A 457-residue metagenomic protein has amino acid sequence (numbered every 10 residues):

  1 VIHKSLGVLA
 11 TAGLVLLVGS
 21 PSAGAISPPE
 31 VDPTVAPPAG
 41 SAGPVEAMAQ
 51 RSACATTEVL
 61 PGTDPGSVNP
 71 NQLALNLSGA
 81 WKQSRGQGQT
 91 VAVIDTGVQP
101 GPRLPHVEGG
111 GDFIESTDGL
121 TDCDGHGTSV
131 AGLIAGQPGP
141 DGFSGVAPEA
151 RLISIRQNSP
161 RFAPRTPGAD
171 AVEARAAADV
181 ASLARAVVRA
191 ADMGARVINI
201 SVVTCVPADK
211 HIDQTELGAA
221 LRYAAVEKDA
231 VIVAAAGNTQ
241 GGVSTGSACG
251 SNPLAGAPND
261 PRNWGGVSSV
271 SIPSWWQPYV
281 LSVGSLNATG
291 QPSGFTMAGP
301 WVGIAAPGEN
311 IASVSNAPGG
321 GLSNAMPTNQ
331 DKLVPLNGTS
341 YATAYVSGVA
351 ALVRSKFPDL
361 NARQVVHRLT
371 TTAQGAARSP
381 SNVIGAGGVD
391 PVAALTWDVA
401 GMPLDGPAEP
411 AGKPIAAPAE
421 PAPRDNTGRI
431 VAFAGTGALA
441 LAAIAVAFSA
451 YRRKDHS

Functional and structural regions predicted by a protein language model:
V1-S27, F433-Y451: Secretory targeting and sorting signals
P21-G88, P102-R103: Protease zymogen maturation seam
G79-V91, T96-G109, D118-A176, R196 (+2 more regions): Subtilisin-like serine protease catalytic core
E115-T121, V172-A177, C205-H211, D331-T339 (+2 more regions): Second-shell loop/turn segments in exported
Q157, G308-I384: Hydrolase catalytic cores
V172-M193, L217: Catalytic-core regions of hydrolytic enzymes
R196-N316, T370: Catalytic-core segments of hydrolase enzymes
F357-A450, H456: C-terminal subdomain of the subtilisin-like protease fold in secreted/lumenal serine endopeptidases
